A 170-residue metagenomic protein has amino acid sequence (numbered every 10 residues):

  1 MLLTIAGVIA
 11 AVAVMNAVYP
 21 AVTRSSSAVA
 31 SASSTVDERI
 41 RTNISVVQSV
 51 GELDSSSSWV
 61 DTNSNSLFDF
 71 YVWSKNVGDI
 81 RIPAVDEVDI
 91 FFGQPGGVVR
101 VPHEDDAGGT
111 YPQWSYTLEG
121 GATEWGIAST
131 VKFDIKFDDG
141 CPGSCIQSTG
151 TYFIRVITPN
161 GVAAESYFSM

Functional and structural regions predicted by a protein language model:
L2-A30: C-terminal juxtamembrane segment of a hydrophobic transmembrane alpha-helix
A21-M170: N-terminal export/assembly leader peptides and their processing motifs that target proteins to secretory
